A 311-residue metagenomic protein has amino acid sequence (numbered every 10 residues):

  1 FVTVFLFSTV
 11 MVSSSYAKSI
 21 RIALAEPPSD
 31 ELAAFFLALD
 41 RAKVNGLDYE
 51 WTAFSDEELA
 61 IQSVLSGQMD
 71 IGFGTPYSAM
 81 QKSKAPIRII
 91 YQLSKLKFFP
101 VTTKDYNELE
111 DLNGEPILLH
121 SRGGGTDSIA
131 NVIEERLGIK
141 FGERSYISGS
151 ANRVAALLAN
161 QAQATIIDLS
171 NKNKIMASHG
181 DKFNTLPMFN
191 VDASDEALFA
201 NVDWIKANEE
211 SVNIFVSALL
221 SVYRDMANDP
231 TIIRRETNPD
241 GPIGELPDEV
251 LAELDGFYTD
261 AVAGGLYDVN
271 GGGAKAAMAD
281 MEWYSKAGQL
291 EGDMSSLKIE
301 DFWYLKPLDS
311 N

Functional and structural regions predicted by a protein language model:
F1-V10: Bacterial N-terminal signal peptides
M11-A17: Sec/Tat signal peptide C-region and signal peptidase I cleavage site
K18-G149, V154-A156, Q163-L169, K182-D192: Short, glycine-/small- and polar/acidic-enriched structural segments that line small-molecule recognition paths
D40-A42, G67, N160, G265 (+2 more regions): Short glycine-centered helix-capping/turn motifs at secondary-structure transition points
K43, E135, A177, S285-K286: Short polybasic/polar patches that bind polyanions
P76-S78, G149-I243: Pocket-lining segment of extracytoplasmic ligand-binding domains
N208-L290: Secondary-structure end/capping motifs
M278-N311: Conserved C-terminal helix/tail region of periplasmic/extracytoplasmic solute-binding proteins
